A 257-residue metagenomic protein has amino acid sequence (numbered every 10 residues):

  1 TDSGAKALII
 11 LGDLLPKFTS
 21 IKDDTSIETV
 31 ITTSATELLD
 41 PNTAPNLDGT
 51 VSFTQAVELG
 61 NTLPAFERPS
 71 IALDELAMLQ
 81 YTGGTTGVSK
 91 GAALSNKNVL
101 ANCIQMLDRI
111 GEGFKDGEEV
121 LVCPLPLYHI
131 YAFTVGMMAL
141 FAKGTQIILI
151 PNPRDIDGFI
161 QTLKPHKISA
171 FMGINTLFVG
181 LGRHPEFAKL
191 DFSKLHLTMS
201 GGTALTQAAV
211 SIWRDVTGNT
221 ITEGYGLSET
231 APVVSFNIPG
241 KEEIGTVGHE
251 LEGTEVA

Functional and structural regions predicted by a protein language model:
T1-K17, K90-A93, C123, T145-N152 (+1 more regions): Short beta-strand->loop structural element characteristic of the AMP-binding/adenylate-forming
L8, L76, T82-T85, L121 (+6 more regions): Conserved S/T- and glycine-rich ATP-binding loop of Class I adenylate-forming
K17-L73: ANL superfamily adenylate-forming
V30, V51, T145, I168-G173 (+2 more regions): Gly/Ser/Thr-rich phosphate-binding loop
L63-D74, L79-C123, T145: Conserved adenylate-forming
R68-I71, G245-L251: Short Gly/Pro-enriched turn/cap motifs at secondary-structure boundaries
L100-V120, I130-A170, H184: Conserved AMP-binding/adenylation subdomain of ANL enzymes
